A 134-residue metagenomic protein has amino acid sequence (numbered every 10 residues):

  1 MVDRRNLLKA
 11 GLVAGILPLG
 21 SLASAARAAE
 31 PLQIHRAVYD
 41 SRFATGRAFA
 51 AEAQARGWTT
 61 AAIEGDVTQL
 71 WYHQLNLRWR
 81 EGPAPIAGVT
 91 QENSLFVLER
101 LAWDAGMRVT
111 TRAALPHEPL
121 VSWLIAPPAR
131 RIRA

Functional and structural regions predicted by a protein language model:
M1-G15: N-terminal secretory signal peptides and thylakoid transit peptides that target proteins across membranes
L19-S24: C-terminal segment of classical bacterial N-terminal signal peptides
A26-A134: Extracytoplasmic/lumenal soluble domains of exported proteins with redox or metal-associated functions
